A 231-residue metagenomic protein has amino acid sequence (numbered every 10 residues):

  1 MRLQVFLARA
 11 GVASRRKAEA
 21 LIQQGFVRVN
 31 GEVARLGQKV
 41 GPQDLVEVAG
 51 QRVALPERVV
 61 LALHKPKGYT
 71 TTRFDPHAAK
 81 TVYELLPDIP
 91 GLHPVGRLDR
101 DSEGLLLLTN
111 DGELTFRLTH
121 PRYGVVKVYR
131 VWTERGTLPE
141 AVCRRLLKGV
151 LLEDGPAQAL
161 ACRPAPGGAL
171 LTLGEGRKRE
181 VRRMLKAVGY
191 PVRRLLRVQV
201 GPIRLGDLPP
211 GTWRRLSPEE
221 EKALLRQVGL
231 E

Functional and structural regions predicted by a protein language model:
M1-E231: Basic, flexible Lys/Arg- and Gly-enriched helix-loop patches that mediate nucleic-acid binding at interfaces with rRNA
